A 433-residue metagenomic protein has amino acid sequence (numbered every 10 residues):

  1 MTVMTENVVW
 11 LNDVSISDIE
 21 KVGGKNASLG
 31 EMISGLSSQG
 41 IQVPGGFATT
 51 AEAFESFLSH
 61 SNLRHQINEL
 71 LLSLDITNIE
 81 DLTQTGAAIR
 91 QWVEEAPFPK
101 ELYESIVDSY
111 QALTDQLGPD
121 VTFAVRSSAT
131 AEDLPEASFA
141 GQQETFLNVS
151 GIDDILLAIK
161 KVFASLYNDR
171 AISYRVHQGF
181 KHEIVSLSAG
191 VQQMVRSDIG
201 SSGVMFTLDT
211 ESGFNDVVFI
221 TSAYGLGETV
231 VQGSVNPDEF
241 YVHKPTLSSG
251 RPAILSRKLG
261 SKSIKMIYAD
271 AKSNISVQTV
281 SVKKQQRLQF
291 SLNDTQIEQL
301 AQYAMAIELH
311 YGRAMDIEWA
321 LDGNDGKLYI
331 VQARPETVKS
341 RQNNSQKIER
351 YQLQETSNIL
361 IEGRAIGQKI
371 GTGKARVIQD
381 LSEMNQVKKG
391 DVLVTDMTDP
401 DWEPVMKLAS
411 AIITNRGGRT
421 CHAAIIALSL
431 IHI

Functional and structural regions predicted by a protein language model:
M1-G190, K284-T295, Q302-Y303, E308 (+5 more regions): N-terminal beta-alpha lobe that positions the nucleotide/phosphoryl donor in ATP/NTP-coupled carboxylate activation
G141, G312-T337: Conserved metal-phosphate-binding beta-hairpin within the catalytic cores of diverse ATP-dependent phosphoryl-transfer
T145-T246, R251: NTP-handling and nucleic-acid-processing catalytic cores
V218-D316, R364-Q368, D399: Conserved catalytic alpha/beta cores of large enzymes that bind or transform nucleotide phosphates and polynucleotides
S222, Q332-V338, A409: Short beta->alpha transition motifs characteristic of CBS
A333-P404: Protease-associated
I431-I433: Conserved small/polar residues in nucleotide/adenosyl-binding loops
